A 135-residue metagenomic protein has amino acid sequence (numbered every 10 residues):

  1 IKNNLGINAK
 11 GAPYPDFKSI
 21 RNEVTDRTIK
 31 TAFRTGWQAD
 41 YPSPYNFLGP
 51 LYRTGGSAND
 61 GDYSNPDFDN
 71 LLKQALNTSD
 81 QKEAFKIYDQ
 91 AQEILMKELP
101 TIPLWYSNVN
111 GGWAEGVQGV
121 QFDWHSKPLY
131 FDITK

Functional and structural regions predicted by a protein language model:
I1-N3, M96, H125: A generic structural signal for short, solvent-exposed coil/turn residues that cap or connect secondary-structure
N3, K18, N22, P66-K73 (+2 more regions): Solvent-exposed, polar/charged alpha-helical surfaces in well-ordered, non-transmembrane soluble domains, broadly
N3-Y52: Periplasmic binding protein-like
A12-D16, G36, D40, N59-D67 (+1 more regions): Extracytoplasmic/periplasmic, Sec-exported soluble proteins
N22-I29, G49-N77, Y106-K135: Short, solvent-exposed loop/beta-turn-alpha elements that line the ligand-binding surface or hinge of extracytoplasmic
A32-G36, S79-E115: Bilobed periplasmic-binding protein-like "clamshell/Venus-flytrap" ligand-binding domains
